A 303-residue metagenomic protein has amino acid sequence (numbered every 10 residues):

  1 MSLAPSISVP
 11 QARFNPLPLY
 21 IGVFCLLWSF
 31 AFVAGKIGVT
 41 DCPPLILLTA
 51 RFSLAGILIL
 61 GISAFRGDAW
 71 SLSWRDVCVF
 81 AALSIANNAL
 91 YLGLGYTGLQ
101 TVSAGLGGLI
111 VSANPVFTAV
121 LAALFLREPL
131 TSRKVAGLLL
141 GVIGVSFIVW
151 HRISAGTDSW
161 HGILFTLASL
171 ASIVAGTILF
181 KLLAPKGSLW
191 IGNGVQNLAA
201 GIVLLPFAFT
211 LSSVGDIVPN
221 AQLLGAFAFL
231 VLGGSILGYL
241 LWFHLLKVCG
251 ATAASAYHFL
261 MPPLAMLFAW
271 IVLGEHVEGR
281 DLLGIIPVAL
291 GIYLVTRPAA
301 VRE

Functional and structural regions predicted by a protein language model:
S2-P10, A50-S53, W150-H151, L223-G225 (+1 more regions): C-terminal-most transmembrane helix of multi-pass membrane proteins
S2-T49, G156-L182, I202-V203, E303: Glycine-/small-residue-enriched transmembrane alpha-helix faces in small-molecule transporters and effluxers
R13-P18, D41-L45, T49, L72-C78 (+3 more regions): Juxtamembrane helix-entry segments on the extracytoplasmic side of multipass membrane proteins
L27, A31-F32, L60-V111, F147 (+1 more regions): Specific transmembrane alpha-helical segments of multi-pass solute transporters/efflux pumps, especially DMT/EamA
S29, V33, L60, S84-A89 (+8 more regions): Hydrophobic/small/kink-forming positions within alpha-helical transmembrane segments of polytopic membrane proteins
L48-A50, N88, L92, G107-A113 (+2 more regions): Helix-helix packing/entry segments at the starts of transmembrane helices
I59, A81, L121, L130-R152 (+4 more regions): Hydrophobic transmembrane alpha-helices of multi-pass small-molecule transport proteins
I59, T118-V120, L124, G156-S212 (+2 more regions): Transmembrane alpha-helical segments that form core, pore/gating elements of small-molecule transporters/exporters
